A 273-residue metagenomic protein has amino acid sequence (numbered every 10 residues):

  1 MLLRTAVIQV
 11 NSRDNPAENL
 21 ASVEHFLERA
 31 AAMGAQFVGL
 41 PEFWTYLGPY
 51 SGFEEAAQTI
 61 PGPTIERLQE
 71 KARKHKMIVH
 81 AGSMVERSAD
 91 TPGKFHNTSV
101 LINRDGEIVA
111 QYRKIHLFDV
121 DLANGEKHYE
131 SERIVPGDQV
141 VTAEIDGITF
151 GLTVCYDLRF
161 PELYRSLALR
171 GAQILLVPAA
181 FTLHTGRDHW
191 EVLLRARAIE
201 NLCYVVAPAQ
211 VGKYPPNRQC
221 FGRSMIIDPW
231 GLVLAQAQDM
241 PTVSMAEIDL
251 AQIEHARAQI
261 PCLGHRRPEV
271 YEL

Functional and structural regions predicted by a protein language model:
M1-A6: Extreme N-terminal starter segment of soluble prokaryotic enzymes
I8, Y112, A143, P208 (+2 more regions): Hydrophobic residues at beta-strand termini and immediately following loops that shape nucleotide-binding pockets
R13-A17, E24-D105, V109-Q111, V120 (+1 more regions): Cys-nucleophile CN-hydrolase/nitrilase-fold catalytic domain and related Cys-dependent amidase chemistry that acts on
I60-A81, T149, C155-S244: CN hydrolase (nitrilase-like) catalytic-core segments centered on the catalytic cysteine and neighboring Lys/Glu
V79-E86, D121-H128, V205-A209: Short Pro/Gly-enriched beta-strand edge/turn motifs at strand-loop
A81-S83, T98-L101, V141-A143, S224-I226 (+1 more regions): Short beta-strand scaffold segments in enzyme catalytic cores
A89-R170, L183-V192, Q259-C262, E272: Active-site catalytic loop in hydrolytic enzyme cores
A251-L273: A short C-terminal boundary segment appended to hydrolase-like catalytic domains
